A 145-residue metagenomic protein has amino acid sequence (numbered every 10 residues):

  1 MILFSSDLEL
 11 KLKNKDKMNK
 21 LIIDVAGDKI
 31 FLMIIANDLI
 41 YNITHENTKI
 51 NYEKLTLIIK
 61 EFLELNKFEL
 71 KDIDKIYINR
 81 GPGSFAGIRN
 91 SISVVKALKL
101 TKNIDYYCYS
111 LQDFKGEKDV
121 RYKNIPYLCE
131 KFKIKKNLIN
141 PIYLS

Functional and structural regions predicted by a protein language model:
I2-L57, F68, D105-S145: Oxyanion-binding and handling regions
D28, G81-P82: Short glycine-rich anion-binding loops that position phosphate/pyrophosphate groups of nucleotides and phosphorylated
F31, F85-A86: Short acidic/glycine-rich loop or secondary-structure boundary segments that cap or lie
K49, S84-F85: A generic secondary-structure micro-motif detector that highlights 1-2 residue hydrophobic/ambivalent hotspots embedded
I59-K75: Phosphate/pyrophosphate-binding loops at sites that engage ATP/ADP/AMP, CoA/4′-phosphopantetheine, polyphosphate
K75-R80, A86-Y106: DPxDG-like acidic metal-binding loop motif
